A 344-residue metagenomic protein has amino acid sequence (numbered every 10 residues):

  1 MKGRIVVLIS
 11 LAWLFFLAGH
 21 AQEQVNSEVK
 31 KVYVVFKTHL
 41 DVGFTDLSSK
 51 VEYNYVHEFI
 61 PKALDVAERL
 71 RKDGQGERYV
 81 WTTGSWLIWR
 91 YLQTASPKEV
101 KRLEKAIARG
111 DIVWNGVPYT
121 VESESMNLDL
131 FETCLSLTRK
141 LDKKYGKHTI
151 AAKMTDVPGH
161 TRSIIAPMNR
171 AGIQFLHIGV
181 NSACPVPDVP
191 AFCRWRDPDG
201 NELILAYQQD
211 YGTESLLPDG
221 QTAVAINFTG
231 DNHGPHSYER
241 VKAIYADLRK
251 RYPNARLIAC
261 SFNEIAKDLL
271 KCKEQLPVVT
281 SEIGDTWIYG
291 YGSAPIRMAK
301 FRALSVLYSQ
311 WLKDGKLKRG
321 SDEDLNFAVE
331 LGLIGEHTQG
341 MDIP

Functional and structural regions predicted by a protein language model:
M1-I5: Positively charged n-region of N-terminal signal peptides that target proteins for export
V6-F16: Bacterial N-terminal signal peptides
L17-A21: Sec/Tat signal peptide C-region and signal peptidase I cleavage site
Q22-P344: Catalytic-domain carbohydrate-binding cleft regions of carbohydrate-active enzymes
